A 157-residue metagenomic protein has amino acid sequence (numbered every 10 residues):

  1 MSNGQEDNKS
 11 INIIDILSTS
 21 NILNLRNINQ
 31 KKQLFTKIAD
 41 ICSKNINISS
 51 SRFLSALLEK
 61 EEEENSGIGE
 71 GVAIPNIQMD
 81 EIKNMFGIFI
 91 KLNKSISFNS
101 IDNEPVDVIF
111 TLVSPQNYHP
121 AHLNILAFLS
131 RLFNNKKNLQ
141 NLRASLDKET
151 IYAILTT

Functional and structural regions predicted by a protein language model:
M1-T157: Cytosolic covalent-transfer regions centered on His/Cys nucleophiles that carry phosphoryl or persulfide groups
